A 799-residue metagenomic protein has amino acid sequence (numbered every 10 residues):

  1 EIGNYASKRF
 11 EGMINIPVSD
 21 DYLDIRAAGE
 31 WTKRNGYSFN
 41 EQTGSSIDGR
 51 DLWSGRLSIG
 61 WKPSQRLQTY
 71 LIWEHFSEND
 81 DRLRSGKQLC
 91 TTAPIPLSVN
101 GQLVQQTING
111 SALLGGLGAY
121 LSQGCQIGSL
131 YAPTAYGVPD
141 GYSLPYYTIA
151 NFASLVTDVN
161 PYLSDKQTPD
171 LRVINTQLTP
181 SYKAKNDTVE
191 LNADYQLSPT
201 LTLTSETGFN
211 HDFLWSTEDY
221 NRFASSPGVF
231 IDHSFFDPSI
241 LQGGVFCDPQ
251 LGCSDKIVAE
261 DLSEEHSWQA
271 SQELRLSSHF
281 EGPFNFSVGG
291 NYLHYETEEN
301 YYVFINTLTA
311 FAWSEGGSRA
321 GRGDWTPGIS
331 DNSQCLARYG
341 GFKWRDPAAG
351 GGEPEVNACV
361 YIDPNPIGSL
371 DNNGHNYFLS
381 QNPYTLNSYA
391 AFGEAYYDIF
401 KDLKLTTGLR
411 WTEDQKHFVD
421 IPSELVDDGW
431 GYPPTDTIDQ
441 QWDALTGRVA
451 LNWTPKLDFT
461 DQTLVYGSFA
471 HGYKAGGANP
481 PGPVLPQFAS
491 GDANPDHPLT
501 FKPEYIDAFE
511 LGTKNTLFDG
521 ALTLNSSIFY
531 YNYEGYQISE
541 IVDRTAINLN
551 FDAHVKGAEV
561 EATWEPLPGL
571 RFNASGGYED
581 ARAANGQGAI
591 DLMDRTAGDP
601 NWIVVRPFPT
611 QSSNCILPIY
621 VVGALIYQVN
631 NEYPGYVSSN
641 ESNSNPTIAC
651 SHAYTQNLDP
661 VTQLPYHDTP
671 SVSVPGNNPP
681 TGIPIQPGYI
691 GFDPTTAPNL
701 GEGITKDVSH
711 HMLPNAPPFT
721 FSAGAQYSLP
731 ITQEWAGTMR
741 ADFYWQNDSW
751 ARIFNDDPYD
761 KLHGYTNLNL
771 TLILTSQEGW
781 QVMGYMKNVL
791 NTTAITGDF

Functional and structural regions predicted by a protein language model:
E1-G55, R66-L67, K185-D187, A270 (+1 more regions): Outer-membrane beta-barrel translocator/receptor signature
I2-N4, W31-N35, W73-N79, F209-F213 (+10 more regions): Transmembrane beta-strands of outer-membrane beta-barrel pores
V18-D21, T32, K62-R66, S198 (+10 more regions): Outer-membrane beta-barrel channels and translocator barrels
G44, R50-S287, L293-E296, T523-N525: Outer-membrane beta-barrel domain signature, strongest for Gram-negative TonB-dependent receptors and also present
G60-K62, L276-H279, N285, G289-Y295 (+2 more regions): Structural signature of Gram-negative outer-membrane beta-barrels, strongest in the C-terminal barrel of TonB-dependent
D194-Q196, T202-G208, Y466-A470, K474 (+2 more regions): Membrane-embedded beta-barrel scaffold of Gram-negative outer-membrane proteins
F286, K401-L405, Y530-N532, L549-I753: Gram-negative outer-membrane beta-barrel transporters
V303-A310, A581, Y744-F754, I773-F799: C-terminal beta-signal and adjacent terminal beta-strands/loops of Gram-negative outer-membrane beta-barrel proteins
